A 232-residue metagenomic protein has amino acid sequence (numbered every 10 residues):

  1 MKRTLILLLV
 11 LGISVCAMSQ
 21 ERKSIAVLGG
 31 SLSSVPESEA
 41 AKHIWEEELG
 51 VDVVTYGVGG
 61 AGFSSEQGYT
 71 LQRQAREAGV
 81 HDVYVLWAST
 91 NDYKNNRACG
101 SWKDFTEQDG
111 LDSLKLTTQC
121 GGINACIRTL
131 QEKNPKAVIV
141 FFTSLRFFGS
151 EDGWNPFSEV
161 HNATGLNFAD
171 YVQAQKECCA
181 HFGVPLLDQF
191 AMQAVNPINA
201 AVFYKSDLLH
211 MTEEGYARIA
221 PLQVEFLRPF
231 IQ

Functional and structural regions predicted by a protein language model:
T4-I13: Sec-dependent N-terminal signal peptides
A17-S19: Boundary at the C-terminal end of the N-terminal hydrophobic targeting segment
R22-V27, L32-T117, G121: Conserved SGNH/GDSL esterase-like catalytic core that processes O-acyl groups on lipids and polysaccharides
W45-E46, L130, C178-C179: A generic structural signal for well-ordered alpha-helical segments
V54-Y56, V140, P185-L187: General small-molecule cofactor/ligand-binding pocket signal
Q72, I123-I127, V172: Generic structural signal for well-ordered alpha-helices, preferentially at hydrophobic/aromatic core positions
K133-V138: A short helix->loop->beta-strand "cap" motif at the edges of active sites that frequently abuts
S144-Q232: Catalytic His-Asp segment of secreted/periplasmic serine-dependent ester chemistry enzymes
